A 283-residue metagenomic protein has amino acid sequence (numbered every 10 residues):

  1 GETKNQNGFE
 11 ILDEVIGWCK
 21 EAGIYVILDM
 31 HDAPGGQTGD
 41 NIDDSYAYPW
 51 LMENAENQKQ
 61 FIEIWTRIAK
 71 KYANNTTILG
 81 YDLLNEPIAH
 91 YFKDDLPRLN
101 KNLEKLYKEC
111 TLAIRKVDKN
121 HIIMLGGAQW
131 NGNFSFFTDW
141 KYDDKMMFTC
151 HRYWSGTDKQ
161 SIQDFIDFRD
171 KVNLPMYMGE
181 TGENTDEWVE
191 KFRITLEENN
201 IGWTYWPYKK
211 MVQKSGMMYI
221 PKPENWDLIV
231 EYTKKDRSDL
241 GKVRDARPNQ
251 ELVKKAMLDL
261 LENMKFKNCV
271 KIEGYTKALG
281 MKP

Functional and structural regions predicted by a protein language model:
G1-L83, L106-R115: An active-site-proximal structural segment forming one wall of the substrate-binding cleft that immediately precedes
E2, Q6, Q37, Q58-Q60 (+4 more regions): Residue-identity detector for glutamine
T3-N7, D158, T185, D239: Alpha-helix capping and helix-coil boundary motifs
N54, E183-T185, N249-Q250, K254: Intrinsic-disorder/low-complexity, polar/charged segments
I62-K210, S215-T233: Extracellular glycoside hydrolase catalytic/binding regions
T195, N199-P283: Extended, alpha-helix-rich binding/interface surfaces that flank or overlap catalytic cores and mediate recognition
